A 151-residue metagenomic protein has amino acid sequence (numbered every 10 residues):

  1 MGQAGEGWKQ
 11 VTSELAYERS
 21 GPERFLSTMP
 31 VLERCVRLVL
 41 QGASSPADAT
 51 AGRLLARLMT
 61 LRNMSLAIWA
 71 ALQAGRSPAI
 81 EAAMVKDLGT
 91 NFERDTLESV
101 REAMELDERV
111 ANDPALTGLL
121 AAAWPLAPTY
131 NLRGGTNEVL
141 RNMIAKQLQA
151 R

Functional and structural regions predicted by a protein language model:
M1, G21-F25, A79, A83-K86 (+4 more regions): Hydrophobic alpha-helical scaffolding
M1, W69, R76, P128-T129 (+1 more regions): N-terminal hydrophobic or amphipathic segments with adjacent small-residue motifs that include Sec signal peptides
M1-R62, Y130: Glycine-rich beta->alpha junctions and the first turn(s) of the following alpha-helix
G5-E14, P22, M104-R151: Glycine-rich phosphate/cofactor-binding loops in nucleotide/flavin-utilizing enzymes
E14, R34-L38, A67, A71 (+2 more regions): Generic, well-ordered alpha-helical scaffold segments in large soluble proteins
R19, D87, R101, K146-Q147: Generic secondary-structure boundary signal with a strong preference for alpha-helix termini
S45-D48, G52, M59-A115: C-terminal helix-coil-helix/basic helical segment that borders enzyme active sites and/or dimer interfaces and provides
